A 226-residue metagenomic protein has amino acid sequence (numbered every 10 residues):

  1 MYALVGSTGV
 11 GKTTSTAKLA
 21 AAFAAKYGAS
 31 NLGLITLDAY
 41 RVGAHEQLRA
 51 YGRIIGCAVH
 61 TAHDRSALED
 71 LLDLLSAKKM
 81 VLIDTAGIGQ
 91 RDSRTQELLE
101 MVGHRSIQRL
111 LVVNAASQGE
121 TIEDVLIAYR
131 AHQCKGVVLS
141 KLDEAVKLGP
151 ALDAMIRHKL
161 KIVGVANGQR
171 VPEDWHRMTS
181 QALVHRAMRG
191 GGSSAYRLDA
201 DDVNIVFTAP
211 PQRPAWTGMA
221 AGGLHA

Functional and structural regions predicted by a protein language model:
Y2: Conserved beta-strand position immediately N-terminal to the Walker
V5-T8, Y27, L32-G43, A50-T95 (+1 more regions): Switch II (G3) loop of P-loop NTPases
T8, I35-A39, T85-A86, V112-A116 (+2 more regions): G-domain G4 guanine-recognition motif of GTPases
K12: Conserved lysine of the Walker
S15, L19, Q47: Hydrophobic positions on the alpha1 helix immediately C-terminal to the Walker A/P-loop
A17, Y51-R53, E69-L75, D92-L160: Conserved C-terminal guanine-recognition region of P-loop GTPase G domains, centered on the G4
A21-A25: Walker A/P-loop NTP-binding motif
M155-A226: NTP-binding/hydrolysis catalytic cores, primarily Walker-type P-loop NTPases
